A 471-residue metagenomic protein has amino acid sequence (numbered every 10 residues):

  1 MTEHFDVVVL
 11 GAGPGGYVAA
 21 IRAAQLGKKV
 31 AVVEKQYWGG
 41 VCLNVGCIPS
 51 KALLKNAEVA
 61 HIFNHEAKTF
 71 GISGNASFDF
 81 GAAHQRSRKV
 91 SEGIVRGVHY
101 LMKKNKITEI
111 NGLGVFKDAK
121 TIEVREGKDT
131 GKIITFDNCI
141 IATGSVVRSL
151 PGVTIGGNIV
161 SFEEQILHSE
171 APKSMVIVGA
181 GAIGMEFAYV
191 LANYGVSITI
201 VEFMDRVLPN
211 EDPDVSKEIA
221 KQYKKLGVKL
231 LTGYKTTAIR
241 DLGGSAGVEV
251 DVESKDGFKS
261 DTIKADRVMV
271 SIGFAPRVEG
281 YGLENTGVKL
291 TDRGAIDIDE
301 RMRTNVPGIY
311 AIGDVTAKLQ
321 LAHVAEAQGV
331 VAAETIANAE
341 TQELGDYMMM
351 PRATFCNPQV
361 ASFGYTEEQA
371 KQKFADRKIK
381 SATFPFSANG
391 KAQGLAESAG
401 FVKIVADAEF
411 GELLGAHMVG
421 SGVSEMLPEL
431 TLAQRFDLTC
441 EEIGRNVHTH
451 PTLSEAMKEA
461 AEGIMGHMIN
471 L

Functional and structural regions predicted by a protein language model:
T2-F5, I21-K28, V33-A171, T199 (+6 more regions): Glycine-rich flavin
T2-G13, A171-G181: Beta1/beta-strand and adjacent pyrophosphate-binding region of the FAD-binding site in flavoprotein oxidoreductases
V8-L10, G114, I133-G144, V178 (+3 more regions): Short hydrophobic core segments
L10-G15, A19-Q36, V41, I48 (+3 more regions): Flexible, glycine-rich terminal cap/loop adjacent to redox cofactors in electron-transfer oxidoreductases
C47, I141-S197, V201, L226-L230 (+3 more regions): Glycine-rich dinucleotide-binding loop and its adjacent helix/turn
N111, T291, I298-E300, E367 (+1 more regions): Short, acidic, Ser/Thr-enriched surface-loop or helix-capping motifs
G156-A171, T262-A339: FAD-site-proximal beta/loop scaffold in flavoenzymes
E211-E218, I312-K371, H450-L471: A conserved FAD-binding loop/helix module that cradles the flavin
